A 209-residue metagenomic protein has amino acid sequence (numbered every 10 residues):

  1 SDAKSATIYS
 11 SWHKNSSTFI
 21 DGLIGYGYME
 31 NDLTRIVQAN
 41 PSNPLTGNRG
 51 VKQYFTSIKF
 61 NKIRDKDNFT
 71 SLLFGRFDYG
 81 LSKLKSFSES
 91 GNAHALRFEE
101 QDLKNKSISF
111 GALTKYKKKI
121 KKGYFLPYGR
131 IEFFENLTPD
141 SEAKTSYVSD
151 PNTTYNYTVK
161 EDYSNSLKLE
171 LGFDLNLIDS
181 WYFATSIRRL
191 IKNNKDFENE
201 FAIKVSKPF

Functional and structural regions predicted by a protein language model:
S1-F209: Membrane translocator/pore-forming domains, dominated by Gram-negative outer-membrane beta-barrels
